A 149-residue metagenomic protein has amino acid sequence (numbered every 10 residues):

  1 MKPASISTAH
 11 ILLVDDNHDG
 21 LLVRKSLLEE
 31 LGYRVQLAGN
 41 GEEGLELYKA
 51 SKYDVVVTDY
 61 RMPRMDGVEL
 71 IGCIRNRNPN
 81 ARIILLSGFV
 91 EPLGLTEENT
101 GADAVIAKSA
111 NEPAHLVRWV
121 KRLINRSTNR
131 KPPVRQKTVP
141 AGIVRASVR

Functional and structural regions predicted by a protein language model:
M1-H10, A114-R149: Non-catalytic signal-transmission and effector/linker regions of two-component phosphorelay proteins
D15, D59: Active-site residues of response regulator receiver
H18-Q36: Two-component/phosphorelay signaling modules centered on CheY-like receiver
L37-E46, G67: Helix N-cap/capping motif at the beta->alpha junctions
E46, V68-N80: Short amphipathic alpha-helix used as the core "switch/output" element in two-component signaling
S51-V57: Active-site beta3 strand of CheY-like receiver
M62: Receiver (REC) domain active-site loop signature in two-component systems and cognate sites in sensor histidine kinases
